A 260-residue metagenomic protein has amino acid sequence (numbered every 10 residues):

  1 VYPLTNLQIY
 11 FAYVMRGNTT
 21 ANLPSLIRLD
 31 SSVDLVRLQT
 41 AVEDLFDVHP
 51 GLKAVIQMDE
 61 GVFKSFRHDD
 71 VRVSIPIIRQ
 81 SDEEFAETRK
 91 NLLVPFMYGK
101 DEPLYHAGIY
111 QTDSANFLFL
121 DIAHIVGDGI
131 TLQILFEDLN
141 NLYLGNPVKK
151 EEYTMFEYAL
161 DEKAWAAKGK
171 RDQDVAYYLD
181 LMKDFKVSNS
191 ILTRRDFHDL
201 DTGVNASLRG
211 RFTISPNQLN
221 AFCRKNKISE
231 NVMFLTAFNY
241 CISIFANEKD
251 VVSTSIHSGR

Functional and structural regions predicted by a protein language model:
V1-N18, Q39-E84, D101-P103, E137 (+1 more regions): Short amphipathic alpha-helices and their capping loops
V1-Y2, N18-T40, E87, G99-L120 (+2 more regions): Gly/Ser/Thr-rich phosphate-binding loops and adjoining beta-strand/alpha-helix segments that form adenosine-phosphate
G17, N141, G145, D184 (+1 more regions): Short, well-ordered loop/turn and helix-capping segments at boundaries between secondary-structure elements and domains
L45-V48, L52, I125, L142 (+3 more regions): Short alpha-helical functional segments enriched in proximate histidine and acidic residues
K53, L92-G99: Short catalytic/binding micro-motifs of nucleotide second-messenger systems
G61-V62, V71, I125-G127, Y240-C241 (+1 more regions): Short, solvent-exposed loop/turn segments at secondary-structure junctions
E84-N91: Acidic/proline- and glycine-rich, intrinsically disordered low-complexity segments that serve as regulatory linkers
Y110-F156, S253: Active-site-proximal acidic secondary-structure segment that organizes catalysis
